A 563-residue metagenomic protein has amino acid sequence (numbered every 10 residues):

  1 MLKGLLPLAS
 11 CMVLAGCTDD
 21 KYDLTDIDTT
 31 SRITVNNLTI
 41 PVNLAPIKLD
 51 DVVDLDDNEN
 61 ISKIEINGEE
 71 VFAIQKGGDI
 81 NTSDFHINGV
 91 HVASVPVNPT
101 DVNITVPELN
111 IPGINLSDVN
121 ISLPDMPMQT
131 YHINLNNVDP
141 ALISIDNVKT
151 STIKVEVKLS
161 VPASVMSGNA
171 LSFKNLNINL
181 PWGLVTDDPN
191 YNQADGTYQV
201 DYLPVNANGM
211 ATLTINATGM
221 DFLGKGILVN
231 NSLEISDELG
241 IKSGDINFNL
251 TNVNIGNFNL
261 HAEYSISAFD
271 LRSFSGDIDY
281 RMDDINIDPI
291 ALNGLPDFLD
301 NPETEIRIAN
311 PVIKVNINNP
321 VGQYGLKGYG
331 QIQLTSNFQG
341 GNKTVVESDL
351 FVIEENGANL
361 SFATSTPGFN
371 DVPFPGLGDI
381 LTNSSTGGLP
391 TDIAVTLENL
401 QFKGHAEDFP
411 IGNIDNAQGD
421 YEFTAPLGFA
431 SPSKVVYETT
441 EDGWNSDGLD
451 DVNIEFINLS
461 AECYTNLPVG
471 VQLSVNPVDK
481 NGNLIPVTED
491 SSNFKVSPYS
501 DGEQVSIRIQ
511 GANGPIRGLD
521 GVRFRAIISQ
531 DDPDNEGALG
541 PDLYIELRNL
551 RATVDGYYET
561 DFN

Functional and structural regions predicted by a protein language model:
M1-A15: Sec-dependent bacterial lipoprotein signal peptides
C17-N563: Extracellular/secretory-pathway and virion-surface proteins
